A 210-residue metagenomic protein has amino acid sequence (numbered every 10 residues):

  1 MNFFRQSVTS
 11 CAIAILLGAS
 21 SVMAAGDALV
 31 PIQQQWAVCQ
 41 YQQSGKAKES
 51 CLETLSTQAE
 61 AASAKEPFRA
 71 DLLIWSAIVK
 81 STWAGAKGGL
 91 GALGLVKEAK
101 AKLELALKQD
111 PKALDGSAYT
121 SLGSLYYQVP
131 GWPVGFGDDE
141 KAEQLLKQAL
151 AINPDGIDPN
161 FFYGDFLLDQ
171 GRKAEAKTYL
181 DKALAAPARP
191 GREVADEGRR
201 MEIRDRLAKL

Functional and structural regions predicted by a protein language model:
I13, V22-E60: N-terminal leader/linker segments that initiate helical-solenoid repeat arrays
V30-P31, D169-Q170, K177-L210: Terminal, low-structured helical/coil segments at or just beyond the last alpha-helical repeat
I32, A37-K46, T82-G91, L114 (+3 more regions): Short coil/turn linking the two alpha-helices of tandem helical-hairpin repeats
G45-E60, A92-A101, G135-E143: Helix-turn-helix repeat elements of alpha-solenoid scaffolds
P67, P111-A113, P154: Short coil turns that delineate tetratricopeptide repeat
L72, D115-A118, P159, E193: TPR alpha-solenoid repeat register
G94-E104, G137-E143, K173-P190: TPR/TPR-like (Sel1-like) alpha-helical repeat modules
